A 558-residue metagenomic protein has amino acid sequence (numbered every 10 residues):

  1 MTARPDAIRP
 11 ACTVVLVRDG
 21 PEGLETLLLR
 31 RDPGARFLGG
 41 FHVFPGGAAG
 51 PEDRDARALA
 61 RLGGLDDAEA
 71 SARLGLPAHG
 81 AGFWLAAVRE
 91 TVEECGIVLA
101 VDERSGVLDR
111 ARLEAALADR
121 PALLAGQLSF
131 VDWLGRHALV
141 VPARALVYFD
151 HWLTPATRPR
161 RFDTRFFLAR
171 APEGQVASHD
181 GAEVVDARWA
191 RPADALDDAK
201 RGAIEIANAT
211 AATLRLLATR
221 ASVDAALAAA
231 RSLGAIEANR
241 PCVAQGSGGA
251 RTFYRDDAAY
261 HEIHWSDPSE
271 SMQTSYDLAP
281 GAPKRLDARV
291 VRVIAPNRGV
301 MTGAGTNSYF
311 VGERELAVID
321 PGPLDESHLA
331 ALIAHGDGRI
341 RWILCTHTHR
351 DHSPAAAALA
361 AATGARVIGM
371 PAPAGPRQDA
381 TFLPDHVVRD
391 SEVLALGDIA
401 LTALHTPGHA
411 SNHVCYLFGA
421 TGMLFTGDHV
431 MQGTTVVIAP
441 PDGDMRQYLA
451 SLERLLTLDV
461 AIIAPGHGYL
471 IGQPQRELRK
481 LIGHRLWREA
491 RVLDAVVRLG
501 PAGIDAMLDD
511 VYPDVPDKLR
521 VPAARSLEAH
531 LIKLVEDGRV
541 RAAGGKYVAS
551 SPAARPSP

Functional and structural regions predicted by a protein language model:
M1-P280: N-terminal leader/linker segments that precede catalytic domains of diphosphate-processing enzymes
V17-D19, A169-A171, F310-R314, L396-D398 (+1 more regions): Active-site beta-strand termini and strand-to-loop segments that position acidic
A195, L316-D325, A400-R491, A495: Metallo-beta-lactamase
P268-A279, D494-P558: C-terminal regulatory/interaction regions
P280-H335, C415-G427, Q432: Conserved beta-strand hairpin/beta-sheet module of binuclear metal-dependent hydrolase folds, prominently
R289, L332, H467, V492 (+1 more regions): Residue-level signal for inorganic ion chemistry
N297-G299, A304, P323-T402, G422 (+1 more regions): Active-site HxH/HxHxD metal-binding segment of metal-dependent hydrolases
T346-H352, H409, H467, H530: Histidine-centered divalent metal-coordination motifs
